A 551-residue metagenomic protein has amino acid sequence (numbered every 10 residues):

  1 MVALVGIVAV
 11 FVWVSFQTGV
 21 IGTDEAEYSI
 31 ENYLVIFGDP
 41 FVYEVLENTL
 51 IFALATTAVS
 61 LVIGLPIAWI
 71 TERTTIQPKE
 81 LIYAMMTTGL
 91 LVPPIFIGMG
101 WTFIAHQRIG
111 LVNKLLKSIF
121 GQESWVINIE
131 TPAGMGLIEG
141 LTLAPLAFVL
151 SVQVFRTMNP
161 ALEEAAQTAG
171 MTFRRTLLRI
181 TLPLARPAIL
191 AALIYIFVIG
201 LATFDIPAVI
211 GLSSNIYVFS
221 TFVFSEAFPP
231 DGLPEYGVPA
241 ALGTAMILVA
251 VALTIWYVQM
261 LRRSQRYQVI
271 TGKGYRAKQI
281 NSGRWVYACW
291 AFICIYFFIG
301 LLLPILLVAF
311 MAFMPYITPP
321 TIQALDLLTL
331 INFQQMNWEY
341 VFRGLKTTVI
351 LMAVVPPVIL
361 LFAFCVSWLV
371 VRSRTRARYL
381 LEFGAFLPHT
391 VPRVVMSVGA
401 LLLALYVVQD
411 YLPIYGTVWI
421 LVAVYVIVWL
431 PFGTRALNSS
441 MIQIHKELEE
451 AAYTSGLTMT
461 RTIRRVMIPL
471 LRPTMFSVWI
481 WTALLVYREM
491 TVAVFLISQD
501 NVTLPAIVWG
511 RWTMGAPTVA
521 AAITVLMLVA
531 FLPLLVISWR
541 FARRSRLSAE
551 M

Functional and structural regions predicted by a protein language model:
M1-G22, L34, G38-R156, L184-D205 (+9 more regions): Membrane-water interface segments at the C-terminal ends of transmembrane alpha-helices in multi-pass inner-membrane
T23-A26, H106, D205-G232, P320-A324 (+2 more regions): Glycine-rich helix-loop "coupling/hinge" segments at transmembrane-helix boundaries in multipass transporters
E25, T172-R175, Q265-N281, Y316-N332: Juxtamembrane inter-helical linkers in multi-pass membrane proteins
A26-S29, S151-E164, F173, R186 (+5 more regions): Transmembrane helix boundary and interhelical loop/hinge segments in multi-pass membrane proteins
Y28-F37, A227, L328-N337: A short amphipathic helical element positioned immediately N-terminal to and/or at the very start of a transmembrane
A169-M171, P183, S455-L457, P469: Glycine/proline-centered hinge or cleavage motifs at structural transition points of membrane proteins
I255-I293, E550: Alpha-helical transmembrane segments of integral membrane proteins
R263-G272, P320-T321, D410, K446-L448 (+1 more regions): Short, Lys/Arg-enriched, Gly/Pro-containing loop segments at transmembrane-helix junctions of multi-pass membrane
